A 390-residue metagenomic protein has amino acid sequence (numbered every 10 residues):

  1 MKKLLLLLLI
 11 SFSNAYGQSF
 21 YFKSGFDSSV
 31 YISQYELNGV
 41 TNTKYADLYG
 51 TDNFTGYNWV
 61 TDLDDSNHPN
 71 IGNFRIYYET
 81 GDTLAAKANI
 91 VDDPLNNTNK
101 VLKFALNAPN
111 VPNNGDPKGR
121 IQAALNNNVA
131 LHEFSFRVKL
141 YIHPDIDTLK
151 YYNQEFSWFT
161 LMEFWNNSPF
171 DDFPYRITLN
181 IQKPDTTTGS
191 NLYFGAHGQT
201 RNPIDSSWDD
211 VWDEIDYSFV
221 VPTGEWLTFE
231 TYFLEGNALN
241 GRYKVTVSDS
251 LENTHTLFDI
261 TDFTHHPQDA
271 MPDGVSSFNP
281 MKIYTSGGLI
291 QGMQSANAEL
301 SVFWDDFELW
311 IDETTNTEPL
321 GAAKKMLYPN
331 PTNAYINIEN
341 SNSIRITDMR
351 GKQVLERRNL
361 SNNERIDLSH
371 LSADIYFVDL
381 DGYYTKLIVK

Functional and structural regions predicted by a protein language model:
K3-S13: Sec-dependent N-terminal signal peptides
L6, L320-K390: C-terminal outer-membrane/trafficking sorting elements
F12, N316-T317, A334: Serine/threonine-rich, low-complexity intrinsically disordered segments
Q18-E313: Low-complexity, Ser/Thr/Pro/Gly-rich disordered linker/stalk regions
D312-G321: Extracellular low-complexity Ser/Thr/Asn/Gly-rich intrinsically disordered segments
